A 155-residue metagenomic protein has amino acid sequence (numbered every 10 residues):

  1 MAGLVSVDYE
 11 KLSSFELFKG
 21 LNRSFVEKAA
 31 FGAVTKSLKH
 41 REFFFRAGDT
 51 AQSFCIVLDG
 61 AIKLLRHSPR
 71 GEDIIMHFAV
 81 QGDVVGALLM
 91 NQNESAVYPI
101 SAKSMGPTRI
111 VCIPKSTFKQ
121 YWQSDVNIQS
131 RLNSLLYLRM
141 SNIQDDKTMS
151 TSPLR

Functional and structural regions predicted by a protein language model:
M1-K39, V84, L89-E94, S124: Cyclic nucleotide-binding regulatory module and flanking cytosolic helices
K11, L17, K28, S53-I56 (+4 more regions): Residue-level recognition of specific faces of alpha-helices
F31, D59-A61, S134, L138: Generic recognition of well-ordered alpha-helical segments within structured catalytic/regulatory domains
E42-G106: Cyclic nucleotide-binding regulatory domains
V111: Conserved active-site beta-strand element of glycosyltransferases/polysaccharide synthases
Q123-R155: Polybasic "coupling" helices that flank or enter modular domains
